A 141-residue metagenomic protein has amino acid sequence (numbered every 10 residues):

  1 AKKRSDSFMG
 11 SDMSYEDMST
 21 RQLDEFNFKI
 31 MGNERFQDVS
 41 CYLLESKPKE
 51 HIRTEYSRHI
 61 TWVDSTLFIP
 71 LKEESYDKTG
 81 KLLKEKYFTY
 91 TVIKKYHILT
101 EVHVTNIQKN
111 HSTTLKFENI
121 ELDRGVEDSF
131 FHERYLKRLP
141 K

Functional and structural regions predicted by a protein language model:
A1-R4: Conserved glycine-bearing catalytic or ligand-binding loops at nucleotide- and phosphate-handling centers of large
D6-R21, Q37-H132: Gly/Pro-enriched, hydrophobic low-complexity segments that function as extracytoplasmic propeptides/linkers
L23-E34: Surface-exposed, charged, gly/pro-rich loop-and-adjacent secondary-structure segments at domain edges
E133-K141: N-terminal cleavable signal peptides for secretion/export
